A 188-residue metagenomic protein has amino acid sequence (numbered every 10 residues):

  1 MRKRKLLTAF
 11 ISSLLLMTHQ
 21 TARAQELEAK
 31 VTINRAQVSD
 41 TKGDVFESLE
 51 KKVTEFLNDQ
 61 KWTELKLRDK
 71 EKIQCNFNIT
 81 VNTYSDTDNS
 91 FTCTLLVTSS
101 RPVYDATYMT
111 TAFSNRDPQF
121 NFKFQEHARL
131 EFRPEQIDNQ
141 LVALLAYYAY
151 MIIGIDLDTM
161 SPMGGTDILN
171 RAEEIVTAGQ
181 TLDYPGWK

Functional and structural regions predicted by a protein language model:
M1-K5: Positively charged n-region of N-terminal signal peptides that target proteins for export
T8-T18: Bacterial N-terminal signal peptides
Q20-A24: Sec/Tat signal peptide C-region and signal peptidase I cleavage site
Q25-T92, V103: Start-of-domain marker
T92-K188: Acidic/His-rich structured neighborhood in mature extracellular/periplasmic domains
